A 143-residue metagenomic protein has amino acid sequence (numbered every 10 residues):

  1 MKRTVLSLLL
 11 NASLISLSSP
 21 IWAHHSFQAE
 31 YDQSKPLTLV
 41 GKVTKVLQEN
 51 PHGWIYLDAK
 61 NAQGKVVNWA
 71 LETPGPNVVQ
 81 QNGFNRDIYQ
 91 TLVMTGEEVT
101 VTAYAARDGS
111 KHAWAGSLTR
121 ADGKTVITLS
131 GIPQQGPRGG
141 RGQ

Functional and structural regions predicted by a protein language model:
M1-T4: Positively charged n-region of N-terminal signal peptides that target proteins for export
S7-S19: Bacterial N-terminal signal peptides
W22-L37, L92: Short boundary/loop segments of OB/S1/cold-shock single-stranded nucleic-acid-binding domains
G41-V43: Conserved hydrophobic positions within beta-strands
N50-K60: Short aromatic-glycine-enriched beta-strand elements
N82-T100: Short nucleic-acid-contacting surface segments enriched for D/E, G, S/T with interspersed K/R
A106-G131: OB-fold/S1-family single-stranded nucleic acid-binding modules
Q134-Q143: Disordered, low-complexity segments in secreted/periplasmic proteins that are enriched in proline
